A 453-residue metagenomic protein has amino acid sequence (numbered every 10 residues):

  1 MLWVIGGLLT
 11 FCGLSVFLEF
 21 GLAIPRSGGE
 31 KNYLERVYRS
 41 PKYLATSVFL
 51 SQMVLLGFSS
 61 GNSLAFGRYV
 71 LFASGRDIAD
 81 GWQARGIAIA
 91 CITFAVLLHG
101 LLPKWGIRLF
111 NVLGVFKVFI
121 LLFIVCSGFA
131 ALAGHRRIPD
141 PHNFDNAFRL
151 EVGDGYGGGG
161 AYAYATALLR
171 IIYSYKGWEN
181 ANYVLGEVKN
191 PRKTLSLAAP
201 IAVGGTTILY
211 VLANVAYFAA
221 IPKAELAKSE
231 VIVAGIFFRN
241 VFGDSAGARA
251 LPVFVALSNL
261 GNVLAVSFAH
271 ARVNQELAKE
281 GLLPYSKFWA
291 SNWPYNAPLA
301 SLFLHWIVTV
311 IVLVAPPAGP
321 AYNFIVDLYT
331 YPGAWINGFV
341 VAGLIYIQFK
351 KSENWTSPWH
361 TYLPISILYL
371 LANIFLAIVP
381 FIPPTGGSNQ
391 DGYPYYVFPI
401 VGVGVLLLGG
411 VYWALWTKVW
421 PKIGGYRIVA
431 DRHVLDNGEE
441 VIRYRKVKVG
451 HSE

Functional and structural regions predicted by a protein language model:
M1, A73-W82, P103-G114, A250 (+5 more regions): Transmembrane helix-loop boundary segments of multi-pass membrane transporters
F11-I92, V96-L97, N259-V273, A321 (+1 more regions): Hydrophobic transmembrane alpha-helices that form the core helical bundles of multi-pass secondary transporters
L18-A23, K31, E35-V37, V96 (+6 more regions): Helix-loop junctions at the membrane interface of multi-pass solute transporters
R26, L50-L64, Y175-V188, A246-Y285 (+2 more regions): Membrane-helix boundary/coupling elements in multi-pass transport proteins
N32-S40, F72, E151, V203-L264 (+1 more regions): TM-loop-TM module centered on a large, flexible mid-protein loop between adjacent transmembrane helices in multi-pass
W82-Q83, V115-G243, G247-A248: Helix-loop-helix junctions that connect adjacent transmembrane segments in multi-pass membrane transporters
Q83-F144, K176, A199-V203, V326-N337 (+2 more regions): Membrane-interface loop-to-helix entry segments
K287-L299, N337-V403, I423: C-terminal membrane-solvent junction of multi-pass transporters and transport-like membrane proteins
